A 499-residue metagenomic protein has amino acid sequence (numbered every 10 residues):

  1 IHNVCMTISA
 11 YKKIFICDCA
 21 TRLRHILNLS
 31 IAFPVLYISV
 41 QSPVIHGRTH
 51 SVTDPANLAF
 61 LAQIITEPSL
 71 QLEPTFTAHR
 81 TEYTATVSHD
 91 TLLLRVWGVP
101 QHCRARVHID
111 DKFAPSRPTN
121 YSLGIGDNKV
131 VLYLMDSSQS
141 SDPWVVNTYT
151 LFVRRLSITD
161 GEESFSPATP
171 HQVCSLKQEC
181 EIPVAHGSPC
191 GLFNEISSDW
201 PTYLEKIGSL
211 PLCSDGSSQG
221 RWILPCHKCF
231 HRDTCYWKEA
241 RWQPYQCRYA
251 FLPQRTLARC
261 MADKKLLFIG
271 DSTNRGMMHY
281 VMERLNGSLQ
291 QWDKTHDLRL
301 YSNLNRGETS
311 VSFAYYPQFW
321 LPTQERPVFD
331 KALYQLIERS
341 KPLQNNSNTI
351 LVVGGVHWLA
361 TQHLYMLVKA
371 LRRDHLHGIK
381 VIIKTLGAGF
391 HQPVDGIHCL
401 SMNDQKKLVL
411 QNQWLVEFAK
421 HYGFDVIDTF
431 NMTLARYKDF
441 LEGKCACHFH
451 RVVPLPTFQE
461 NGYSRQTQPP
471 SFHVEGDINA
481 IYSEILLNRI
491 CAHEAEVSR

Functional and structural regions predicted by a protein language model:
I1-K206: Beta-rich interaction/scaffold domains
T150-R499: A compositional signature for long Ser/Thr(±Pro)-rich, low-complexity
